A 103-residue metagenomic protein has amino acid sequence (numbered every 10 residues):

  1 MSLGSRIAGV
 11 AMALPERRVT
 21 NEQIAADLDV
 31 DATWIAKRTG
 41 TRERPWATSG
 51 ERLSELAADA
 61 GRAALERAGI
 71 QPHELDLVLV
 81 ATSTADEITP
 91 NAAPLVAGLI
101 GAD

Functional and structural regions predicted by a protein language model:
M1-L79, G98-G101: Conserved "HGTGT" condensation-loop signature of ketosynthase/thiolase-family condensing enzymes that catalyze
T84-G98: Short Gly/Thr/Asp-enriched flexible loops that form oxyanion-binding sites at enzyme active sites
